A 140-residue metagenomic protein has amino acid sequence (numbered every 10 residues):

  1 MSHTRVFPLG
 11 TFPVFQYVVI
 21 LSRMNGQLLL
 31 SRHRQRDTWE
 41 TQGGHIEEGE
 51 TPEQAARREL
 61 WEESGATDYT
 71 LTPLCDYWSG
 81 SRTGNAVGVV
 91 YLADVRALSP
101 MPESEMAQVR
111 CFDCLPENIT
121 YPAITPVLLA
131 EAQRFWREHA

Functional and structural regions predicted by a protein language model:
M1-V19: Acidic, metal-coordinating catalytic segment for phosphate/diphosphate chemistry, firing primarily on the Nudix
F12, T38, S81-T83: Short glycine/serine/proline-enriched coil/turn segments at secondary-structure junctions
Q16, Q35-D37, V87-V89: A generic structural signal for short beta-strands and their flanking turns/coil linkers
L21, L30, V90-L92: Conserved hydrophobic/aromatic beta-strand scaffold that supports enzyme active sites
R23-E62: Conserved Nudix-box catalytic region and its N-terminal flanking loop in Nudix hydrolases and closely related
I46-T70, Y77-A132: Unchanged
